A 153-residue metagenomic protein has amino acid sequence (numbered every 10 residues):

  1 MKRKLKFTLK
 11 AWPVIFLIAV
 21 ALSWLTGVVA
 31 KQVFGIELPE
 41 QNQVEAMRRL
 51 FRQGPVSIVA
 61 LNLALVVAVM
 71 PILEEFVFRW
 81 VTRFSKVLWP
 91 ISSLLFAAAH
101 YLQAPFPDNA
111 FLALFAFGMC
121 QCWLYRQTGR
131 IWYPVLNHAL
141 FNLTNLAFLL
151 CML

Functional and structural regions predicted by a protein language model:
M1-M70: Juxtamembrane helix-loop-helix connectors linking adjacent transmembrane helices in multi-pass membrane enzymes
F16-W24, V56-L153: Transmembrane helix-loop-helix hairpins at the membrane interface of multi-pass integral membrane proteins
